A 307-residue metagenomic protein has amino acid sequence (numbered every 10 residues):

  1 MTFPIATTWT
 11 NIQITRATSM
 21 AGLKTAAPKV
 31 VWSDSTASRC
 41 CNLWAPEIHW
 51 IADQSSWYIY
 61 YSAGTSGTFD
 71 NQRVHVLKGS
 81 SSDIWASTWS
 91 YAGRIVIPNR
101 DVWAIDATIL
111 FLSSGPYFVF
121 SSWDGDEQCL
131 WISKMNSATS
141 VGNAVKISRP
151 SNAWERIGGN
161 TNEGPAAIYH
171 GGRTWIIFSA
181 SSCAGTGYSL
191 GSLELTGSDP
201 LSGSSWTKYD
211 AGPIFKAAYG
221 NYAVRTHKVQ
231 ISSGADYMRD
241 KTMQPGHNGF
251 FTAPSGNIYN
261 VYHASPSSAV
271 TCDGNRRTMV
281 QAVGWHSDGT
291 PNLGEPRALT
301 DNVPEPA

Functional and structural regions predicted by a protein language model:
M1-A307: Carbohydrate-active catalytic/glycan-binding domains of CAZyme proteins, especially the secreted or lumenal ectodomains
